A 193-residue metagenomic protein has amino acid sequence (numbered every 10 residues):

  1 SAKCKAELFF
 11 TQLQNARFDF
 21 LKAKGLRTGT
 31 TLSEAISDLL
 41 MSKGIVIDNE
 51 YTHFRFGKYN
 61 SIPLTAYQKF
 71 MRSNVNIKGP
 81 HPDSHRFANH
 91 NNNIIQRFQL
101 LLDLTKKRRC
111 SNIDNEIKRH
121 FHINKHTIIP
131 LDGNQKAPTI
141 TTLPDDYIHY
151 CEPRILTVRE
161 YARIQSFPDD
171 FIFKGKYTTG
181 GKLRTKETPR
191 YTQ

Functional and structural regions predicted by a protein language model:
S1-D48: Flexible, glycine-/basic-rich loop-and-beta segments that form/coincide with the SAM-dependent methyltransferase
L39-Q193: C-terminal target-recognition/interaction regions appended to catalytic cores
